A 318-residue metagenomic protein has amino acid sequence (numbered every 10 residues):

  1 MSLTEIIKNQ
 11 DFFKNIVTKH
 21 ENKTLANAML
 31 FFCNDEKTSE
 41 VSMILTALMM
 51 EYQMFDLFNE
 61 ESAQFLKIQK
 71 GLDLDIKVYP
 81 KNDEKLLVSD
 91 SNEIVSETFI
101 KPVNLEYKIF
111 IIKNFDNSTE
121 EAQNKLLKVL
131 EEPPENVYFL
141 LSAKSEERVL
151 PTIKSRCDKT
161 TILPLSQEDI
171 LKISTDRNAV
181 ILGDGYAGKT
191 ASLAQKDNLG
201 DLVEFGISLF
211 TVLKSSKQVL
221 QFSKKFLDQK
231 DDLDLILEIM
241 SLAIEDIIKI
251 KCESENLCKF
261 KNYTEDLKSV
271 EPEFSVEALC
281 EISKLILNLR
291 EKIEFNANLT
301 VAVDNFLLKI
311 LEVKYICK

Functional and structural regions predicted by a protein language model:
M1-L57, E61-K67, E135-V137, K144-K318: Charged, glycine-rich active-site and insertion segments that engage polyanionic ligands
K14-H20, V88-I109, N117, E121-K128: Conserved alpha-helical scaffold flanking the Walker A/P-loop in AAA+ ATPase domains
T24-A26, Q69-L74, V103-E106, P133-N136: Short loop/turn elements that form and flank the Walker-type P-loop nucleotide-binding site in RecA-like NTPase cores
E36-K37, D83-L86, S118, D228: Glycine-/small-residue-rich active-site loops that bind phosphorylated ligands and cofactors
E60-L87: AAA+/P-loop NTPase substrate/partner-engagement loops
N82-D83, A143-S145: Short glycine-enriched loops at secondary-structure junctions
F110-K113, L126, V137-A143: Structural recognition of the conserved hydrophobic beta-strand(s) that form the central parallel beta-sheet of P-loop
L126-L130, V180-L182: Hydrophobic alpha-helical segments that mediate membrane insertion or helix-helix packing
